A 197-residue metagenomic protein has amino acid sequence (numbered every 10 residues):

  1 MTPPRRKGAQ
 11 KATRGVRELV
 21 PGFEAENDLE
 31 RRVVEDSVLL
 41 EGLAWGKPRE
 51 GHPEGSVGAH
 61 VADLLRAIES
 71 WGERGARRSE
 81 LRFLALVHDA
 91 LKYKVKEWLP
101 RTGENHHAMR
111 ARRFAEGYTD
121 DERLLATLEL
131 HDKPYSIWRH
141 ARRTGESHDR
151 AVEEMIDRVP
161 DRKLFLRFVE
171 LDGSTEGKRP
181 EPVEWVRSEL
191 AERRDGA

Functional and structural regions predicted by a protein language model:
T2-W98: Acidic/His-rich, divalent-metal-binding segments that scaffold phosphate/diphosphate chemistry
R5, A9-A12, T175, R179 (+1 more regions): Intrinsic-disorder-associated interaction segments
L40-L43, H140-T144, P180-E184: Short coil/turn segments at secondary-structure boundaries
G46, L171-S174, G196: Surface-exposed polar/charged interaction patches
H60, L124, P182-V186: General structural feature for long, well-ordered alpha-helical segments within catalytic domains of soluble enzymes
S70-T175: Divalent metal-dependent catalytic cores for phosphoryl transfer on phosphate-bearing substrates
G177-A197: Terminal helices and disordered tails flanking the catalytic cores of nucleotide-processing hydrolases
